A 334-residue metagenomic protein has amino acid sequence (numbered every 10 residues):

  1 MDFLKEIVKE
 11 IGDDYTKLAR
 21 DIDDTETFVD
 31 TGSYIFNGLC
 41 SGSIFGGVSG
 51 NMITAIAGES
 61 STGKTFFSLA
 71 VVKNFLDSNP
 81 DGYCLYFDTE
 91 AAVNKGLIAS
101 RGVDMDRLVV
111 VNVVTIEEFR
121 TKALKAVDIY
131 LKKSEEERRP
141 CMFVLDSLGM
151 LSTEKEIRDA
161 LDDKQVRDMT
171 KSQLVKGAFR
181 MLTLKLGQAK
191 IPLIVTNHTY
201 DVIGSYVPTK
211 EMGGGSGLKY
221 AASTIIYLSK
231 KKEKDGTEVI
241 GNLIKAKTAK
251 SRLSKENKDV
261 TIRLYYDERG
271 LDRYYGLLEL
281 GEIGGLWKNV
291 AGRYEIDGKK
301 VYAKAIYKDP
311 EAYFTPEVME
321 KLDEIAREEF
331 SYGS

Functional and structural regions predicted by a protein language model:
D2-R107, F119, L124-D128: The Walker A/P-loop phosphate-binding site
E10, L39-S43, E59, N74-S78 (+9 more regions): Conserved, well-folded catalytic cores of nucleic-acid-processing and energy-transducing macromolecular machines
L18-D24, I35, K164, V239-N242 (+2 more regions): Peripheral, non-AAA+ core regions of ATP-driven protein-machinery
T54, C141-L145, I191-L193: Generic beta-sheet signal
T54-I56, L85-F87, V109-V111, I194 (+2 more regions): Hydrophobic/aromatic beta-strand patches that form the interior of the parallel beta-sheet core in alpha/beta enzyme
E59, A70-V71, F75-G177, M181 (+1 more regions): Conserved inter-motif catalytic segment of the P-loop NTP-binding fold
D168-G284: Phosphate-binding/switch region of NTP-binding enzymes
N289-S334: Terminal-proximal interaction/regulatory segments of ATP-powered molecular machines
